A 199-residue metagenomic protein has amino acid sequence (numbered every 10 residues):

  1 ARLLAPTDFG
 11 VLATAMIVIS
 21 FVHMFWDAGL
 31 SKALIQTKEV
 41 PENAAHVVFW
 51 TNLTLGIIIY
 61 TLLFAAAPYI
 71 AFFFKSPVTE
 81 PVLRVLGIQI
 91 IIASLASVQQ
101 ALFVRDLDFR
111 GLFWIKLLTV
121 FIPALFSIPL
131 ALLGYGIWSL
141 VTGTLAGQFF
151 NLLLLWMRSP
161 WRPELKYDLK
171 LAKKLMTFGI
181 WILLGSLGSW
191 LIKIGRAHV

Functional and structural regions predicted by a protein language model:
A1-F21, E80-P81, K173-F178, I182 (+1 more regions): Interfacial/gating helices of multi-pass transporter permease domains
A1-M16, P68, F72, E80 (+2 more regions): Membrane-interface helix-loop junctions in multi-pass transport and translocation proteins
D8-V11, A44-V47, V78-V82, K116 (+6 more regions): Residue-level signature of transmembrane alpha-helical entry/exit and packing/kink sites in multi-pass membrane
V11, A15, H23-P68, P81-G87 (+2 more regions): Membrane-water interface segments that mark the loop-to-transmembrane alpha-helix transition
F21-V22, T61, A65, S76-L102 (+4 more regions): Alpha-helical transmembrane segments of multi-pass membrane proteins
A33-E42, I92-I115, W138, S159 (+1 more regions): Membrane-interface junctions at transmembrane-helix termini in multi-pass inner-membrane proteins
A66, I70, G195-R196: Hydrophobic/aromatic end-of-helix segments at the C-terminal termini of transmembrane alpha-helices
R110, L153-I194: Interhelical loop/hinge segments that connect adjacent transmembrane helices in multipass membrane
